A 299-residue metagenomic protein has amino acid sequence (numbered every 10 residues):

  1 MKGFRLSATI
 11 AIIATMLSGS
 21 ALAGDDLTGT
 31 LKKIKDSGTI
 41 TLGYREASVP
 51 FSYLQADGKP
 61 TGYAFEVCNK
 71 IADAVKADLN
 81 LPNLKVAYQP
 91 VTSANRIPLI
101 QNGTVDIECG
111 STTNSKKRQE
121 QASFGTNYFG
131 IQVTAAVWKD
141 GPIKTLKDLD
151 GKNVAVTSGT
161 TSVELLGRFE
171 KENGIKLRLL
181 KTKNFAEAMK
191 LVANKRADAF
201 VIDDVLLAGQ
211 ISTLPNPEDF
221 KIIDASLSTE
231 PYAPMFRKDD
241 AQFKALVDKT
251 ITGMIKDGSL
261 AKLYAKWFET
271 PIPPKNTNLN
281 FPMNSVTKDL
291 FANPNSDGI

Functional and structural regions predicted by a protein language model:
G24-D25, E66-A74, K147, K152-N153 (+2 more regions): Extended ligand-binding regions for polar small-molecule ligands
G24-E108, D257: Extracytoplasmic small-molecule ligand-binding "clamshell" domains of the periplasmic binding protein/Venus flytrap
L27-T28, L81-P98, G141, L179-L191 (+1 more regions): Short helix-initiation/N-cap motifs at beta->coil->alpha
T39-R45, T61, K147-V163: Short loop->beta-strand "edge-of-pocket" segments that line small-molecule binding or catalytic clefts across diverse
E46, F129-V137, D204, S212-I251 (+1 more regions): Periplasmic-binding protein-like
N69, D73, N80-D148, T287-D297: Acidic, polar ligand-binding/catalytic clefts
N69-K85, S162-K181, I211-N216: Ligand-binding cleft/hinge of the Venus flytrap
N95, C109-E120, E164-E172, L191-N194 (+2 more regions): A ligand-binding cleft/hinge motif common to bilobed small-molecule-binding domains
